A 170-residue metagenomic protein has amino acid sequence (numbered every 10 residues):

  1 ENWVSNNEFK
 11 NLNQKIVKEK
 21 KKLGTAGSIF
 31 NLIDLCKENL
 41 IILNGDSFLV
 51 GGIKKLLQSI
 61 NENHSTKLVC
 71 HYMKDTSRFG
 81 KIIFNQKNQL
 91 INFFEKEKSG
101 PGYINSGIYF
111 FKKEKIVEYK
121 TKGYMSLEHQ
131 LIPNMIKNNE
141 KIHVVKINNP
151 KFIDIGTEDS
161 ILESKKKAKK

Functional and structural regions predicted by a protein language model:
E1-N44, F48, I53-K55, K122 (+1 more regions): Conserved N-terminal catalytic core of the sugar/cofactor nucleotidyltransferase
N6-K10, I83-F84, P133-K137: Short, conserved catalytic or adaptor-binding loops enriched in Gly and charged residues
Q14, S65, K87-F93: Rossmann-fold dehydrogenase core element
V17-E19, V69, V145-I147: Conserved beta-strand termini and adjacent loop/short-helix elements that scaffold enzyme active sites in alpha/beta
L32, D46, I82, N88 (+1 more regions): Residue-level signal for inorganic ion chemistry
L40-I41, F48, K54-I60, K74-T76 (+1 more regions): Catalytic-core segments of class I nucleotidyltransferases/pyrophosphorylases that form NMP-activated intermediates
N63-Y72: A short, conserved acidic/glycine-rich loop-to-beta-strand motif that forms the donor nucleotide-sugar/metal
